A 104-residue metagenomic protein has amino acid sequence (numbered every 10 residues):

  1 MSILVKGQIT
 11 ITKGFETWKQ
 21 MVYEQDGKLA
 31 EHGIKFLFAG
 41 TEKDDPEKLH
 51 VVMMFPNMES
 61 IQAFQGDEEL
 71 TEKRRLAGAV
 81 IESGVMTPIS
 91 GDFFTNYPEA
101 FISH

Functional and structural regions predicted by a protein language model:
M1-T71, V80-H104: Short S/T/G/P-rich N-terminal loop/turn motif that feeds into the first structured element of a domain
